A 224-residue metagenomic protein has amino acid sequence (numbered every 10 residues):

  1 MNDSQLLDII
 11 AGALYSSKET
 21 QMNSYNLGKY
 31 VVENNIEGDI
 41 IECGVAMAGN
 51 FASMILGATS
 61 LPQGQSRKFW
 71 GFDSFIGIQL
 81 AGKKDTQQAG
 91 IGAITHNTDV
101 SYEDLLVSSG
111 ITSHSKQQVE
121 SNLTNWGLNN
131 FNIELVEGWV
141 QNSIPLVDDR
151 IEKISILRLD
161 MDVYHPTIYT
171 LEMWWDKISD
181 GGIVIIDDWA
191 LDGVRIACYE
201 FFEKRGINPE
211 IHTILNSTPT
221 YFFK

Functional and structural regions predicted by a protein language model:
N2-K18, K29, N34-K224: S-adenosylmethionine/decaboxylated-SAM
E19-S24: N-terminal pre-P-loop "Q-motif" helix
